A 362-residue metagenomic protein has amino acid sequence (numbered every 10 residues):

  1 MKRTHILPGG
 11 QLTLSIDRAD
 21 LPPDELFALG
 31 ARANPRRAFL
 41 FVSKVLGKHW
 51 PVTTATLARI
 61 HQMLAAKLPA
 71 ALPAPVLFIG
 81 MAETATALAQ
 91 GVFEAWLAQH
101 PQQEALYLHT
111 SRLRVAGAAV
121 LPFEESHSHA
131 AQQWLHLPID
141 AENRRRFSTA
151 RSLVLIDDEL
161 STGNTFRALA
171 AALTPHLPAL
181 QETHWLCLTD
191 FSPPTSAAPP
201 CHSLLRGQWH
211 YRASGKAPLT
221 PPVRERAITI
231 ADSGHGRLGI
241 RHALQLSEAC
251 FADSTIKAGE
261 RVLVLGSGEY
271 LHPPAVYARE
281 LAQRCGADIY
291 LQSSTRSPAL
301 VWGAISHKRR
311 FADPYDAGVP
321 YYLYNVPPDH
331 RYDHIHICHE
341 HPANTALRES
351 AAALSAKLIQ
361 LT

Functional and structural regions predicted by a protein language model:
M1-T362: PRPP-associated nucleotide enzymes
